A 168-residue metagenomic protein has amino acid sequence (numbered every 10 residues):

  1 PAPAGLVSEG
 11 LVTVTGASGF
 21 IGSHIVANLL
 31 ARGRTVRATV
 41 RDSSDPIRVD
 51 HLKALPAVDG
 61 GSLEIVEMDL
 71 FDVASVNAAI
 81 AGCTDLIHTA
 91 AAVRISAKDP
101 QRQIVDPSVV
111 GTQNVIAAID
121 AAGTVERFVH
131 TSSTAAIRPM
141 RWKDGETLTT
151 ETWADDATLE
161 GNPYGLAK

Functional and structural regions predicted by a protein language model:
G5-V36: N-terminal Rossmann NAD(P)H-binding glycine-rich loop of SDR-like oxidoreductase domains
L6, D42-V110: NAD(P)H-binding glycine-rich loop region in Rossmannoid oxidoreductase-like domains and their noncatalytic homologs
L11-V14, L86, F128: Conserved hydrophobic beta-strands of the Rossmann-like cofactor-binding core in SDR/related NAD(P)H-dependent
G33, G60-S62, V125: A generic structural signal for alpha->beta connector loops
V36-A38, F128: Short beta-strand "acidic-cap" motif of Rossmann-like dinucleotide-binding folds
H88, A92, A97-L166: Conserved Rossmann-fold NAD(P)-dependent oxidoreductase catalytic core, especially the SDR/UDP-sugar
